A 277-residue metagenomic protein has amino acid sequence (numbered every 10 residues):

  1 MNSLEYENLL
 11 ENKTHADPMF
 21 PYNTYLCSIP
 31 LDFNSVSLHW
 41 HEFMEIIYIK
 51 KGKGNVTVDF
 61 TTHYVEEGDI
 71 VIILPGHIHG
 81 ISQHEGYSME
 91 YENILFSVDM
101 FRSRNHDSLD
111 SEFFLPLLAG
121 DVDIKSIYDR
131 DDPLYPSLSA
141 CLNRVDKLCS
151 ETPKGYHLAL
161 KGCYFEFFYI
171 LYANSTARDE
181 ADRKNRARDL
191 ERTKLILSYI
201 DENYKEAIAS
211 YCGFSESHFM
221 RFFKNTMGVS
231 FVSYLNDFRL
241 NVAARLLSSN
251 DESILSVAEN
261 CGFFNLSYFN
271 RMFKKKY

Functional and structural regions predicted by a protein language model:
M1-I70, H77, S111-E112, A119-S126 (+1 more regions): Generic protein-terminus/edge-of-domain signal
N2-N23, S82-D146: A hydrophobic/aromatic-rich effector-binding and dimerization subdomain of bacterial HTH-type transcriptional regulators
E45-Y48, S137-R144, C163, I170: Amphipathic, well-ordered alpha-helical segments in soluble domains
K50, V122, S139-S150, L197 (+2 more regions): Regular secondary-structure segments
L74-G76, S82: Residue-level recognition of conserved beta-strand edge/terminus positions
I124-L134, C149-E206, N225-S233, D237: Short, Lys/Arg-enriched, Trp-marked, Pro/Gly-tolerant hinge/linker segments that flank
K194-S198, E202, E206-S217, R221-S267: Terminal helix-turn-helix DNA-binding modules in bacterial transcription factors
